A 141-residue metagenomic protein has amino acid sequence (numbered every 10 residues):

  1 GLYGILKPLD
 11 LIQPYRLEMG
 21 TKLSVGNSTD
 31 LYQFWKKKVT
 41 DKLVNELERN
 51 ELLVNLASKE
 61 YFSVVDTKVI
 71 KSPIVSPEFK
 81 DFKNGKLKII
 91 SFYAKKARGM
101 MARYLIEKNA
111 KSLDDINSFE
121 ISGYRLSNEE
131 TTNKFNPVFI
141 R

Functional and structural regions predicted by a protein language model:
G1-N133, V138: Internal, well-folded beta-alpha domain core
